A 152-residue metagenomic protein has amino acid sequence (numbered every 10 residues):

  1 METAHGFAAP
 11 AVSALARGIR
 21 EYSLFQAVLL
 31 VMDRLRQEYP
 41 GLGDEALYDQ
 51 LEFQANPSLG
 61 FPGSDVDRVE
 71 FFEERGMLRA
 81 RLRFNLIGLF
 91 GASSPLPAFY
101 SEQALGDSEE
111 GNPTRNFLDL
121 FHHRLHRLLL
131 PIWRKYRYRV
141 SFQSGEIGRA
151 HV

Functional and structural regions predicted by a protein language model:
M1-S94: The feature captures two recurrent sequence modes
S13, I147-G148: Alpha-helix boundary/capping detector
F25-R34, D119-P131: Short, hydrophobic/amphipathic alpha-helical patches that form generic packing surfaces within helical domains
L35-E38, L42, D107, G111 (+3 more regions): Short secondary-structure junctions and interdomain/linker hinges
E74-L129: Long, hydrophobic/aromatic-enriched structural stretches that serve as scaffold segments
T114-R115, I132-E146: Short, glycine/acidic-rich hinge or "gate" loops at secondary-structure transitions that mediate conformational
A150-V152: Conserved small/polar residues in nucleotide/adenosyl-binding loops
